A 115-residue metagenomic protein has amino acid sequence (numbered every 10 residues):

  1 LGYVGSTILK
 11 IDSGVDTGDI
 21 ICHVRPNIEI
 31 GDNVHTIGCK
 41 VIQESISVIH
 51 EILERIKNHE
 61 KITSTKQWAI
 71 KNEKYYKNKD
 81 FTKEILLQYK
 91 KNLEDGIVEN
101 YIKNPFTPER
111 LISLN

Functional and structural regions predicted by a protein language model:
L1-F81: Donor/substrate-binding cores of folate-linked one-carbon enzymes
T65-N115: Internal anion-binding site segments
